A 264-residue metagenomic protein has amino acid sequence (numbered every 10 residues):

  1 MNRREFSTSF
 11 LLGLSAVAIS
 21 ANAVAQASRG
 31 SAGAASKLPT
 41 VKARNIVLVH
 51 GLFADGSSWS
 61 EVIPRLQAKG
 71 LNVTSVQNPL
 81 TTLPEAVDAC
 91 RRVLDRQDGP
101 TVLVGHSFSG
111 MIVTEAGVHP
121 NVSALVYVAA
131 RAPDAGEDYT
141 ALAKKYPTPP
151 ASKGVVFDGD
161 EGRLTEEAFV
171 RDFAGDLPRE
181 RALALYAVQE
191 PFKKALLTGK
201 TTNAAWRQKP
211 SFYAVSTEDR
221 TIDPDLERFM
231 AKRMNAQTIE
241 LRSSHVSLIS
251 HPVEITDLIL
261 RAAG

Functional and structural regions predicted by a protein language model:
M1, S20-K42: C-terminal segment of N-terminal export signals and the immediately downstream linker at the start of the mature
E5-Q26: N-terminal export signals
A43-L83: Conserved HGGG/HGGXW glycine-rich cap/lid loop of the alpha/beta-hydrolase fold
Q67, N72-V102, A116-H119, Y139-K144: Active-site loop/oxyanion-hole signature of alpha/beta-hydrolase fold enzymes
G105, S109, V113: Gly/Ala-rich beta-loop-alpha elbow adjacent to hydrolase catalytic centers
V122, V126-G159, K193: Flexible "cap/lid" loop of the alpha/beta hydrolase fold
K193-M234, I239-S243, L248: Conserved serine/cysteine hydrolase catalytic core
I249-R261: Post-His helix in hydrolase/transferase enzymes
